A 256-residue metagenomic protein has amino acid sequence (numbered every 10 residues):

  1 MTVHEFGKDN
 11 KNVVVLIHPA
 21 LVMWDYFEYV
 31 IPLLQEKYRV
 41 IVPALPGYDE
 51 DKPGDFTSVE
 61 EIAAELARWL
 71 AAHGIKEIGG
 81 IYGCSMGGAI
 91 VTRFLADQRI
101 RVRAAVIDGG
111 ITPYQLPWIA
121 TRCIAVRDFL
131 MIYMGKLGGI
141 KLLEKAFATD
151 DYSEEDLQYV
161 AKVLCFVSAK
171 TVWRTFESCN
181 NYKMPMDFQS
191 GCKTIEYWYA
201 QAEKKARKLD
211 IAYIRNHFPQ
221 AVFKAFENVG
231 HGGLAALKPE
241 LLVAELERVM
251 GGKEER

Functional and structural regions predicted by a protein language model:
H4-K52: Conserved HGGG/HGGXW glycine-rich cap/lid loop of the alpha/beta-hydrolase fold
I41-Y82: Active-site loop/oxyanion-hole signature of alpha/beta-hydrolase fold enzymes
G83-V91: Gly/Ala-rich beta-loop-alpha elbow adjacent to hydrolase catalytic centers
A96-D97, V102-I132: Flexible "cap/lid" loop of the alpha/beta hydrolase fold
L116-W118, K136-Q189: Conserved alpha/beta-hydrolase catalytic His-Asp/Glu region
G191, Y197-Y199: Short beta-strand/loop motif that positions the catalytic acidic residue of the alpha/beta-hydrolase fold
K204-D210: Conserved alpha/beta-hydrolase "acid-adjacent" motif
F226-E240: Catalytic histidine-centered segment of alpha/beta-hydrolase-like enzymes
